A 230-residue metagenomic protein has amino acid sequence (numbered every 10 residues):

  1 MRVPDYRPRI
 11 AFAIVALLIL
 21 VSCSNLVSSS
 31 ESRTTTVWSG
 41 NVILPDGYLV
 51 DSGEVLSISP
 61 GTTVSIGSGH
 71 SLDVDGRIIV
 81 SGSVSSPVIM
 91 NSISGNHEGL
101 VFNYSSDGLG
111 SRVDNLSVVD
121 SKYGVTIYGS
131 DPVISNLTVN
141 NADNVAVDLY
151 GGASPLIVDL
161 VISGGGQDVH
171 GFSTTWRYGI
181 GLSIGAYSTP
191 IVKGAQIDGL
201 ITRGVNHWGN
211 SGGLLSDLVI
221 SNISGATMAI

Functional and structural regions predicted by a protein language model:
M1-S29: Secretory targeting signatures
C23-I230: Beta-strand/loop edge motif enriched in small/polar residues
